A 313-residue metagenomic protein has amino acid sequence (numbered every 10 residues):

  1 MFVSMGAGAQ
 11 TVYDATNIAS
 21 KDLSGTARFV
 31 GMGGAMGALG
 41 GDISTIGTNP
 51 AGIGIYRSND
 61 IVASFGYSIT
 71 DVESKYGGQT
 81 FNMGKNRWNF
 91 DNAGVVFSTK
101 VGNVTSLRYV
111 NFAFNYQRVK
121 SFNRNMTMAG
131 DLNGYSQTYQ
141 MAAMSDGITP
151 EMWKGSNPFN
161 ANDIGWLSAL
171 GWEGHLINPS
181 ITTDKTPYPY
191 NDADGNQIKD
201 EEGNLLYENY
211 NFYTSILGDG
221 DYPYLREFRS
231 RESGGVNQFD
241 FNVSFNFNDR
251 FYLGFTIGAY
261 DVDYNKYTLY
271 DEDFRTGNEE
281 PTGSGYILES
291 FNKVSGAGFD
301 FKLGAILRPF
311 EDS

Functional and structural regions predicted by a protein language model:
S4-G6: N-terminal signal peptide c-region/cleavage motif recognized by signal peptidases
G8-N196: N-terminal, post-signal peptide beta-strand-biased segments of exported outer-membrane/organellar beta-barrel and other
A19-D22, E73-N86, N125-N133, Y210-G234 (+1 more regions): Extracellular/periplasm-exposed beta-strand and loop segments of Gram-negative cell-envelope proteins, dominated by
F29, A35-A38, G258, V262 (+1 more regions): Short, electropositive, low-hydrophobicity segments enriched in small/polar residues
G40, N103, F251, D263-K266 (+1 more regions): A generic secondary-structure signal for well-formed alpha-helical elements
T45, G52, G66, W88-D91 (+5 more regions): Outer-membrane beta-barrel transmembrane strands
N157-S230, L253-T276: Long, low-complexity, polar/charged, intrinsically disordered or flexibly structured peripheral segments
